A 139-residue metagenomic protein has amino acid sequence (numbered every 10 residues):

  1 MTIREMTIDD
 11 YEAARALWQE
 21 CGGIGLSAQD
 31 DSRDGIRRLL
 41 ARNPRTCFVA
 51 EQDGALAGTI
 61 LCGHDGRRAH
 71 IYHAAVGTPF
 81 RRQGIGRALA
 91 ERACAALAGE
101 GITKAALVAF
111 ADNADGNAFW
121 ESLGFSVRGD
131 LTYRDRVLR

Functional and structural regions predicted by a protein language model:
M1-T2: Extreme N-terminal starter segment of soluble prokaryotic enzymes
E5-H73, G77, A90-R92, A96 (+4 more regions): Acetyl-CoA-dependent GNAT
A74-R81, A109-F110: A short, internal acetyl-CoA/4′-phosphopantetheine-binding micro-motif in the GNAT/acyltransferase core
R82-A95, S122: Conserved acetyl-CoA-binding loop-helix of GNAT-fold acetyltransferases
L97-A109: Conserved GNAT acetyl-CoA-binding A-motif
L107-G116, D135-L138: Conserved beta-strand-loop-alpha-helix junction that forms the acyl-donor binding cleft
D115-T132: Short acidic, glycine/proline-enriched helix-loop-strand junctions
